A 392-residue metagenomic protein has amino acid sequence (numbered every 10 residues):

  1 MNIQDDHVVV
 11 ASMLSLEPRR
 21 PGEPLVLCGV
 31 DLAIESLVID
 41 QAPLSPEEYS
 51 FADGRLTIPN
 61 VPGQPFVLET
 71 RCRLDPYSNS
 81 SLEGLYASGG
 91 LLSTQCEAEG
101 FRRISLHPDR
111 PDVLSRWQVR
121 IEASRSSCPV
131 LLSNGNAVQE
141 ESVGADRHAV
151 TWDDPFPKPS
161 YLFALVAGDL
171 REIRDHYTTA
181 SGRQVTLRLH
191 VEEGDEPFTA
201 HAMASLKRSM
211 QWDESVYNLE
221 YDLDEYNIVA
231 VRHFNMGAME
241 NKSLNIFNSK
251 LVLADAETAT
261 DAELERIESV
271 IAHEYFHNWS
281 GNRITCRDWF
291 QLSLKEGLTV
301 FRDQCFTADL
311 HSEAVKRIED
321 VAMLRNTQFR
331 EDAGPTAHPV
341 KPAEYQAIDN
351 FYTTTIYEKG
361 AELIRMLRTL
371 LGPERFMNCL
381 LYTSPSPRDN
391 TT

Functional and structural regions predicted by a protein language model:
M1-E225, K250, D255, A343 (+2 more regions): Acidic/His-enriched low-complexity segments
W152, S181-S384, R388: Hydrophobic alpha-helical and helix-loop surface patches within well-folded domains that function as non-catalytic
T391-T392: Ala/Thr-enriched low-complexity intrinsically disordered regions
